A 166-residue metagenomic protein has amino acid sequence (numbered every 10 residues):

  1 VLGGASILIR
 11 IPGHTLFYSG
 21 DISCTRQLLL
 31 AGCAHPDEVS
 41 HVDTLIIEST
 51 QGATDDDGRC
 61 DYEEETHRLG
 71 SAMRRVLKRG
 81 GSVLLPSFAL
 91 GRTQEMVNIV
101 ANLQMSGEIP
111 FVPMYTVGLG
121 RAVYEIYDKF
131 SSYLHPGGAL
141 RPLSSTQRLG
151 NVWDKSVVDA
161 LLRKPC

Functional and structural regions predicted by a protein language model:
V1-E95, I99-E108, P113: His/Asp/Glu-rich metal-coordinating catalytic cores of metallo-dependent phosphodiesterases/hydrolases acting on
L69-C166: Hard-cation-handling environments
